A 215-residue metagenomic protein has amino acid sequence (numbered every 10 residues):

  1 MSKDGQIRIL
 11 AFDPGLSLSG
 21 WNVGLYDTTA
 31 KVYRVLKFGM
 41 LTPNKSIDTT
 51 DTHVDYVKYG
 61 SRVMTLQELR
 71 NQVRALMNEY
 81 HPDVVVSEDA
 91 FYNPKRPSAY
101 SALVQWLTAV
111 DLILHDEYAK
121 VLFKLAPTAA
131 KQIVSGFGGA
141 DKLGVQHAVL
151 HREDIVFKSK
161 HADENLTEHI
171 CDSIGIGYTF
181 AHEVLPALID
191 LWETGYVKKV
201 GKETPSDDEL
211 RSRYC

Functional and structural regions predicted by a protein language model:
M1-C215: Phosphate- and other anionic-substrate recognition elements at nucleic-acid/protein interfaces
